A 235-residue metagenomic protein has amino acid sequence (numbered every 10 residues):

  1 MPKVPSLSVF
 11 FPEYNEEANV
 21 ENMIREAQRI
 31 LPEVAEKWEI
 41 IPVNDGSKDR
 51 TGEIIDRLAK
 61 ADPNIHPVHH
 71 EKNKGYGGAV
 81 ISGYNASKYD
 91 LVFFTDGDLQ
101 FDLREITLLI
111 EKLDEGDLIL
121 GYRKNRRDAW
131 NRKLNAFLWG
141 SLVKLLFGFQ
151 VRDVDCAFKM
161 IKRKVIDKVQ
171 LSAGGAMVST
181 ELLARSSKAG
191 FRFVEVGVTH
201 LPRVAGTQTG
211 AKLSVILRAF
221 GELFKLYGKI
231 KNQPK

Functional and structural regions predicted by a protein language model:
S6-S8, E39, E181: Cell-envelope/extracellular polymer assembly enzymes that use nucleotide-activated donors
E16-L31: Short, well-formed alpha-helical segments that are part of the catalytic scaffolds of diverse glycosyltransferases
A18-N22, D49-L58: Acidic helix N-cap motif at the loop->helix transition within catalytic regions of sugar-transfer enzymes
W38-I41, G52-A86: Conserved donor nucleotide-binding strand/loop of the catalytic core
N44-E53, L99: A conserved acidic beta->alpha catalytic loop
V68-A86, L91, L103-A176, P202-A219 (+2 more regions): Acceptor/aglycone-binding surface of glycosyltransferases and processive sugar-polymer synthases
L171-G174, A184-L201: Catalytic donor-sugar/metal-binding loop of nucleotide-sugar-dependent glycosyltransferases
